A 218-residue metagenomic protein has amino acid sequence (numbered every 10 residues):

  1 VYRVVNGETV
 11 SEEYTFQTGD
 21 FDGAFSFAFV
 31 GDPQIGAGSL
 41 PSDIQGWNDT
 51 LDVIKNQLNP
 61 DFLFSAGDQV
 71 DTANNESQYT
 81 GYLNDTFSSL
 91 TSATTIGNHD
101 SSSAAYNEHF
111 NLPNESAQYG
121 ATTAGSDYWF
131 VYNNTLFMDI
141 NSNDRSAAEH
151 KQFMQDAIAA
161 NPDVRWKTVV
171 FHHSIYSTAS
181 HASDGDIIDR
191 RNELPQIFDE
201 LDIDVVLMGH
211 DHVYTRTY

Functional and structural regions predicted by a protein language model:
Y2-Q17, E76-W166, A182-I188, E193 (+2 more regions): Extended active-site neighborhood of metal-dependent phosphoesterases/phosphodiesterases
R3-N74, T178: N-terminal active-site segment of His-dependent metallophosphoesterases
A24, N59-P60, D163-R165, D202: Short loop/turn motifs at secondary-structure junctions
F29-G31, F62-D68, T91-N98, I140-N141 (+2 more regions): Active-site neighborhood of phospho(di)ester-bond hydrolases with catalytic His/Asp-centered motifs
I35, D71, D144, I175 (+1 more regions): Short, glycine/acidic-enriched loop or turn micro-motifs at the edges of active sites
I54-K55, I158, F198: Short hydrophobic patches on amphipathic alpha-helices that form coiled-coil/helix-mediated interaction surfaces
A66, V70, N161-H181: Short acidic, glycine-rich surface-loop motifs adjacent to enzyme active sites
